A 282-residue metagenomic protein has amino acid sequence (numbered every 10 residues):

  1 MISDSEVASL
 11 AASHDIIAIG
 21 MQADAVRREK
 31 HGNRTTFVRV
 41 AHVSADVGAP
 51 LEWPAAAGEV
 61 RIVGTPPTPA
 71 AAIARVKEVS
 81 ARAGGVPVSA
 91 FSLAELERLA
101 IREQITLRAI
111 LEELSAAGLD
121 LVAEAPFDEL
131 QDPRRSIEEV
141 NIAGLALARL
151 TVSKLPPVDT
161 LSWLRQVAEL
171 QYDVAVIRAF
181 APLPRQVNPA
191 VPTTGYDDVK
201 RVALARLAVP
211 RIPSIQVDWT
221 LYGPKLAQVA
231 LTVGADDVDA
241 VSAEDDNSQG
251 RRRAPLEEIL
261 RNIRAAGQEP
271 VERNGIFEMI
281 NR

Functional and structural regions predicted by a protein language model:
M1-K30, R82-P87, R108, S115-L119 (+2 more regions): Auxiliary Fe-S-binding modules of radical SAM enzymes
S3-P66, I73-V86: N-terminal [4Fe-4S]-dependent radical SAM core
V38-R39, V88-L93, V217: Short beta-strand elements of ligand-binding domains
V40, V152-S153, P182-Q186: Short linear capping/connector segments at secondary-structure termini
V47-A49, A100, A190, A227: Short acidic, gly/pro-rich beta-turn/loop elements at beta-sheet edges and active-site/ligand-binding grooves
P54-S136, A143-P156, I177: Core AdoMet radical
